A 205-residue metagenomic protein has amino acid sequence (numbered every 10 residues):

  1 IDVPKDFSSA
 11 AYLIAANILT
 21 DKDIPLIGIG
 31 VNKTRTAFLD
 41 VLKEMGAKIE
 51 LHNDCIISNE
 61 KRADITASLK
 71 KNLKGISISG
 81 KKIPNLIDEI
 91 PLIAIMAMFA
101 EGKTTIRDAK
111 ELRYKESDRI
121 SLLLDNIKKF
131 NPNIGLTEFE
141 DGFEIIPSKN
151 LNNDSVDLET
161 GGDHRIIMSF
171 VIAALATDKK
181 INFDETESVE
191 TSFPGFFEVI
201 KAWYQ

Functional and structural regions predicted by a protein language model:
I1-Q205: Short, structured segments at the rim of ligand-binding sites
